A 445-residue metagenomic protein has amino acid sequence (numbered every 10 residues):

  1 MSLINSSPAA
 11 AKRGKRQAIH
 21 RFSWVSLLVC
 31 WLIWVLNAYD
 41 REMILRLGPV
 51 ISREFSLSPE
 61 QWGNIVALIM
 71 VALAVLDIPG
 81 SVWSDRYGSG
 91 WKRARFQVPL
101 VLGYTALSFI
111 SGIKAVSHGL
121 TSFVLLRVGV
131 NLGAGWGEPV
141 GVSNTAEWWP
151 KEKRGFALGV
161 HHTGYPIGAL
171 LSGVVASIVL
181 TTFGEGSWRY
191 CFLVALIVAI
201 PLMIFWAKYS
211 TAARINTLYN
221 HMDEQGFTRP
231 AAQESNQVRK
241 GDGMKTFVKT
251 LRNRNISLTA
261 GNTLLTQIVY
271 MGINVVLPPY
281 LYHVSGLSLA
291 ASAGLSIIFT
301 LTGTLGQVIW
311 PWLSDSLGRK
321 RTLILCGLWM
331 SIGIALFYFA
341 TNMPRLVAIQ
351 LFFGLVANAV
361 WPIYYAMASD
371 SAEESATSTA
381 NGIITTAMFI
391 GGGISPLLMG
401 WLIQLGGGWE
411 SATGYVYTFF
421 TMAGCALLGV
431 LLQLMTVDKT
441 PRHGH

Functional and structural regions predicted by a protein language model:
I44-L45, N253-T304, S395: Extracytoplasmic gate region of multi-pass secondary transporters
A67-V82, I297-I309: Central cavity-lining transmembrane alpha-helices of secondary-active solute carriers, predominantly the Major
R86-V101, S316-G327: Cytoplasmic membrane-interface "Motif A"-like loop-to-helix N-cap segments of 12-TM Major Facilitator Superfamily
L102-S117, L328-T341: C-terminal ends and interior cores of transmembrane alpha-helices in multi-pass membrane transporters/permeases
L126-T163: Cytoplasmic helix-loop-helix junction between adjacent transmembrane helices in 12-TM secondary transporters
G155-V174, A387-P396: Glycine-rich segments within core transmembrane alpha-helices of 12-TM secondary carriers
H161-R214: Helix-loop-helix hairpin linking two adjacent transmembrane segments in secondary transporters
L196-G226, G429-V437: C-terminal membrane-cytosol helix-exit motif in multi-pass small-molecule transporters
